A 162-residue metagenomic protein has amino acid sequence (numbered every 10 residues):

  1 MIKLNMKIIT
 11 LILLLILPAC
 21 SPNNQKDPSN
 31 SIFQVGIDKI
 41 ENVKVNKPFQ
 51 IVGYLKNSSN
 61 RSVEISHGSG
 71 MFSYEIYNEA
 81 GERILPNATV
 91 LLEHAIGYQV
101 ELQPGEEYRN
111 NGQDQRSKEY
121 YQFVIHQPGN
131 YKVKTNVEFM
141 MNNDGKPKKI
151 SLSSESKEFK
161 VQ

Functional and structural regions predicted by a protein language model:
K3-I12: Sec-dependent signal peptide recognition, specifically the positively charged N-region followed immediately by
I16-A19: C-terminal motif of bacterial Sec signal peptides marking the signal peptidase cleavage site
N23-K44: Low-complexity, acidic Ser/Thr/Pro/Gly-rich terminal tails and inter-domain linkers that flank the onset of structured
N30, K44-N46, Q103-E107: Solvent-exposed, conformationally flexible loop/turn segments
F49-N57: Short, well-ordered beta-strand segments enriched in hydrophobic/aromatic residues
S59-G112, Y120: Contiguous segments within soluble domain cores/interaction surfaces
N111-S117, Q122-N143: Internal, hydrophobic beta-strand segments that form the core of beta-sheet-rich folds
G145-Q162: Short beta-strand elements
